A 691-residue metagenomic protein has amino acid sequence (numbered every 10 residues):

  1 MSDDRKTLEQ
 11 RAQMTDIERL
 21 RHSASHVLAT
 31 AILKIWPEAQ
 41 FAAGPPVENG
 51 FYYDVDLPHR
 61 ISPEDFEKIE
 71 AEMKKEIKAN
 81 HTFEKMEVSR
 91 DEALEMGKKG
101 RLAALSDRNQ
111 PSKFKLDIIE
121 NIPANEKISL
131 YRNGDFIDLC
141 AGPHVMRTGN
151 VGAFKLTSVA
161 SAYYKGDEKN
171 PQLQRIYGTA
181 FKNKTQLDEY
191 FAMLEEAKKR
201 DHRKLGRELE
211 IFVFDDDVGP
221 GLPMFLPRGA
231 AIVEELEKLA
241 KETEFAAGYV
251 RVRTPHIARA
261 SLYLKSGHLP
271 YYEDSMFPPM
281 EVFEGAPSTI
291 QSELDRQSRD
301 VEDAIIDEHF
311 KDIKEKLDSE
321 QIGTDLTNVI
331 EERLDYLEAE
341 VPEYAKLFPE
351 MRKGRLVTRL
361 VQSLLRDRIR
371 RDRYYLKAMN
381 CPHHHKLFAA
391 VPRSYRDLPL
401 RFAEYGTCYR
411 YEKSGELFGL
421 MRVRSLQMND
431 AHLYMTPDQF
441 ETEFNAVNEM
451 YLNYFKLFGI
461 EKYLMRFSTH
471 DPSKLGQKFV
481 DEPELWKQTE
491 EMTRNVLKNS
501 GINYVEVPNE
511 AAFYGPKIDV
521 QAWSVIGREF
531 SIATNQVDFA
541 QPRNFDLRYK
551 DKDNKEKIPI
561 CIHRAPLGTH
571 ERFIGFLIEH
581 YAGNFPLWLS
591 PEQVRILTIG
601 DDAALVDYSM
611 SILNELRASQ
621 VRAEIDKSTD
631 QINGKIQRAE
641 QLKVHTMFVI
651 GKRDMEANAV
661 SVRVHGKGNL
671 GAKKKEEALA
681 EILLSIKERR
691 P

Functional and structural regions predicted by a protein language model:
M1-Q40, E48, D54-P691: NTP/phosphate- and nucleic-acid-binding module
P45: Structural signature of FAD isoalloxazine-binding scaffolds in flavoprotein oxidoreductases
